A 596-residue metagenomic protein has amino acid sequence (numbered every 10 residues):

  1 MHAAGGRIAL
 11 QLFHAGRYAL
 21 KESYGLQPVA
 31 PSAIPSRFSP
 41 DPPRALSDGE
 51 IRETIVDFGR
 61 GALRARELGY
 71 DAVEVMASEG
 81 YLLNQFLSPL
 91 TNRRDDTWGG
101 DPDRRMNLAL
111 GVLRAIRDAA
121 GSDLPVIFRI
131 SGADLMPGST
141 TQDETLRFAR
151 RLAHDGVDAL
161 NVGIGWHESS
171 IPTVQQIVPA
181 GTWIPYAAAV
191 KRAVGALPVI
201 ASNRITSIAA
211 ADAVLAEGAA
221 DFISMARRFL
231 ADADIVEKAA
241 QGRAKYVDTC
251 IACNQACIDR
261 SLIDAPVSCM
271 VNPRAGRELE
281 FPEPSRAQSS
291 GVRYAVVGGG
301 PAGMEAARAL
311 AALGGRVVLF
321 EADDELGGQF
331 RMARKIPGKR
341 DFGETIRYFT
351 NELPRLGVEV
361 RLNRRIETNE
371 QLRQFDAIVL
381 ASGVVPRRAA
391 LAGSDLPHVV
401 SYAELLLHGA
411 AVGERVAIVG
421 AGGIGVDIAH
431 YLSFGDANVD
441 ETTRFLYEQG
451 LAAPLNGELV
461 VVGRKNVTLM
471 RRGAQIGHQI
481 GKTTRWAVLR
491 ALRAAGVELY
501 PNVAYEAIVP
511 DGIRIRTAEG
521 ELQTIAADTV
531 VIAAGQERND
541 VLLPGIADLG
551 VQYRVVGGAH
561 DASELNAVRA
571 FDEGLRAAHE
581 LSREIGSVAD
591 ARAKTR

Functional and structural regions predicted by a protein language model:
M1-V297, P301, E305-A312, V317 (+2 more regions): Flavin-dependent oxidoreductase catalytic cores
G6, L124, L197-P198, G315 (+5 more regions): A structural micro-motif
H14, R129-A133, H167, A252-N254 (+6 more regions): A glycine-rich phosphate-binding loop feature that marks nucleotide/adenosyl-phosphate handling sites
F128, G163-S169, E321-I336, E344-Y348 (+1 more regions): Short connector loops at secondary-structure junctions
S170-Q176, D221, F330-G338, G473 (+1 more regions): Short beta-alpha connecting loops at secondary-structure transitions that line or flank enzyme active sites
A210, E367-Q371, V509: Short acidic active-site motifs
G291-A322, R361-Q374, A381-L391, D395-H398 (+2 more regions): Rossmann-like dinucleotide/flavin-binding elements
G328-F375, H478-V503: N-terminal Rossmann-like dinucleotide/flavin-binding domain of flavoprotein oxidoreductases that bind FAD/FMN
